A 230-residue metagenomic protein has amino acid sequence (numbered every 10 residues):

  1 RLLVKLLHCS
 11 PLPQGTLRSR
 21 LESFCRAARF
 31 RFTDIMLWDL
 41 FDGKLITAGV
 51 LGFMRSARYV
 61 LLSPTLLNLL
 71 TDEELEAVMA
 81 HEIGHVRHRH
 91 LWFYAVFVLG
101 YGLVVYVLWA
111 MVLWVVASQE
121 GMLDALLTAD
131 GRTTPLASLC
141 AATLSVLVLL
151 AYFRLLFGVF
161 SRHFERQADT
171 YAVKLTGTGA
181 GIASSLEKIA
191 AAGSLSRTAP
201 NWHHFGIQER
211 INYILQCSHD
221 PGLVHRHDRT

Functional and structural regions predicted by a protein language model:
R1-T133, Y152-T230: Polar-ligand-bearing catalytic/cofactor-coordination segments of membrane-embedded or membrane-tethered inner-membrane
T128-V146: Small-residue-enriched core segments of transmembrane alpha-helices in multipass membrane transport and channel
T143-L155: Hydrophobic alpha-helical transmembrane segments of polytopic membrane proteins
